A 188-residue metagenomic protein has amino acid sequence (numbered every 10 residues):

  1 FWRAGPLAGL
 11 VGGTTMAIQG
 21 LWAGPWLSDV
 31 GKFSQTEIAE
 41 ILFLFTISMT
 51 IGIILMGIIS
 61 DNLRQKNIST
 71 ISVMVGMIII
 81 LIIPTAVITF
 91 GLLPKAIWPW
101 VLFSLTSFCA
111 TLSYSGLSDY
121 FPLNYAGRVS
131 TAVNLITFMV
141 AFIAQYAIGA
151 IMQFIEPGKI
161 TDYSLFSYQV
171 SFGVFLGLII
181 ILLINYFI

Functional and structural regions predicted by a protein language model:
F1-G57, Y114, S118, A141-G149: Extracytoplasmic gate region of multi-pass secondary transporters
W2-V11, L44, W98-F103, V133 (+1 more regions): Alpha-helical transmembrane segments of MFS and MFS-like solute carriers/permeases
S34, A150-G177: A membrane-interface helix-boundary motif in multi-pass transporters
I41-F45, P99, L117, V129 (+2 more regions): Hydrophobic positions within alpha-helical transmembrane segments of Major Facilitator Superfamily-type secondary
I53-I68, M152: Helix-to-loop junctions at the C-terminal end of transmembrane segments in multipass secondary transporters
I68-S113: C-terminal transmembrane helical hairpin of 12-TM major facilitator-type secondary transporters
I88-T89, V170-I188: Multi-pass alpha-helical transporter architecture, strongest for 12-TM Major Facilitator/SLC carriers used
P122-P157: A late C-terminal transmembrane helix in Major Facilitator Superfamily
